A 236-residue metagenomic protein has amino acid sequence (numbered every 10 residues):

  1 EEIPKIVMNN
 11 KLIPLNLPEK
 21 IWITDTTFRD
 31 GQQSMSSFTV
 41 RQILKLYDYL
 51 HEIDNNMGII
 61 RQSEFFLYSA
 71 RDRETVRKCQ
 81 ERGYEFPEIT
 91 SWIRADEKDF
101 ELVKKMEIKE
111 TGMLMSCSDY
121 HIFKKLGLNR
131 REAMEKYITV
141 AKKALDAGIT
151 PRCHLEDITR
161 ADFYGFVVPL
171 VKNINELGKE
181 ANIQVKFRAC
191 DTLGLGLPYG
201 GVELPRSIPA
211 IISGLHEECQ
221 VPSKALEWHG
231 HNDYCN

Functional and structural regions predicted by a protein language model:
E1-L12: Flexible inter-domain linker/hinge segments
I13, L17-I23, D30-I59, K78-R82 (+1 more regions): Alpha/beta enzyme core
S36, F65, I89-T90, R130 (+1 more regions): A generic secondary-structure micro-motif detector that highlights 1-2 residue hydrophobic/ambivalent hotspots embedded
I59-F66: Divalent metal-dependent hydrolysis catalytic cores, especially in the metallo-beta-lactamase
L67-S91, D96-L102: N-terminal active-site wall of soluble small-molecule enzyme domains
Y68, R94, E156-I158, T192 (+1 more regions): An acidic- and aromatic-residue-enriched active-site/binding cleft used to recognize and process polar
Y84-T90, G148-T150, C219-D233: Short beta-strand/loop segments at the ligand-binding rim of alpha/beta enzyme cores
A189, I211, L226-G230, N236: Extended, hydrophobic alpha-helical segments in both membrane/secreted and soluble proteins
